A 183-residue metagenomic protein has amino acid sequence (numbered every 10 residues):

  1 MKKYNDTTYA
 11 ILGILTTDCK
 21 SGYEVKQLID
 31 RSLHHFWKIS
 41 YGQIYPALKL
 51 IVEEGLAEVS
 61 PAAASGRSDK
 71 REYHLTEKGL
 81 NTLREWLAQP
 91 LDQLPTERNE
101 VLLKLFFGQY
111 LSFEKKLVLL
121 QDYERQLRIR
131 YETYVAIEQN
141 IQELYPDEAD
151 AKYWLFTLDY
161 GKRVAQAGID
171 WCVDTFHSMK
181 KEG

Functional and structural regions predicted by a protein language model:
M1-T96: Basic helix-turn-helix/winged-helix DNA-binding cores and closely related short helical interaction motifs
T17, P46, D122-R125, I129 (+1 more regions): DHp/HisKA dimerization-phosphoacceptor four-helix bundle of two-component histidine kinases and homologous
Q43, R71, A151-K162: Alpha-helical scaffold segments that form or flank carboxylate-/histidine-based iron centers
E85-E132: Amphipathic alpha-helical dimerization/coiled-coil segments that flank or bridge DNA-binding/regulatory modules
L117, E124, Y131, E138 (+4 more regions): Heptad-repeat amphipathic alpha-helical coiled-coil interaction surface used for oligomerization/assembly
A136-F156: Acidic interhelical loop/turn segments
F176-G183: Long amphipathic alpha-helical coiled-coil segments
